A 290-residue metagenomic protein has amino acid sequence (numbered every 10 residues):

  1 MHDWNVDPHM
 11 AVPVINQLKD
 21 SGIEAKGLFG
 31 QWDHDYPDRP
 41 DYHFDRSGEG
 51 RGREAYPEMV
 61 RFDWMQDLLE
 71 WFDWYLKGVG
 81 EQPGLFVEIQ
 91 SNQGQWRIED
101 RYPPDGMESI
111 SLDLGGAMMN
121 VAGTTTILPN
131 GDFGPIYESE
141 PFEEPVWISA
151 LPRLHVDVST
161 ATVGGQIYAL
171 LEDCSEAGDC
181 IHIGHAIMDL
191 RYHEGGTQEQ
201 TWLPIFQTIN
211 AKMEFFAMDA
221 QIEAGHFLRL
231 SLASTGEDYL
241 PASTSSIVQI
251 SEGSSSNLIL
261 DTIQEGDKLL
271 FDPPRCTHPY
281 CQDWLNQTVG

Functional and structural regions predicted by a protein language model:
M1-D3, W32, T235: Acidic beta-to-alpha connecting loop that harbors the catalytic carboxylate
M1-N5, E58, M218-D219: Short, charged/polar micro-motifs that form catalytic or ligand-binding hotspots
W4-V12: Conserved alpha/beta-hydrolase "acid-adjacent" motif
A11-I23: Conserved loop-alpha-helix segment in the C-terminal half of the alpha/beta-hydrolase fold that carries the catalytic
E24-G106, S111: C-terminal catalytic histidine-bearing segment of alpha/beta-hydrolase fold enzymes
W64, L76-G290: Glycine/threonine-rich phosphate-binding loop and adjacent beta-strand/alpha-helix elements that clamp
